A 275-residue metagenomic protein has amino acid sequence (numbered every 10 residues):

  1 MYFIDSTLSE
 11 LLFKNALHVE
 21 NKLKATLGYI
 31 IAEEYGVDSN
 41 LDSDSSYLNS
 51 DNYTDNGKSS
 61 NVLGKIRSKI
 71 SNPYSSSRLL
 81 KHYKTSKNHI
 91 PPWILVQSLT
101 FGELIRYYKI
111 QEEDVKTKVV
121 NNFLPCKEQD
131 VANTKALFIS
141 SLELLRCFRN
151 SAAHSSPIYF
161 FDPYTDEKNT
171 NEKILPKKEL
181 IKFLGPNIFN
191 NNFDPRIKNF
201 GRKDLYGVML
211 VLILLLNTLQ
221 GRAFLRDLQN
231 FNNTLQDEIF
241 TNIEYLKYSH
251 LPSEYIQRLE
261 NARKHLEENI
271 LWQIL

Functional and structural regions predicted by a protein language model:
M1-Q273: Long, contiguous internal "core" modules enriched in hydrophobic/ aromatic residues
